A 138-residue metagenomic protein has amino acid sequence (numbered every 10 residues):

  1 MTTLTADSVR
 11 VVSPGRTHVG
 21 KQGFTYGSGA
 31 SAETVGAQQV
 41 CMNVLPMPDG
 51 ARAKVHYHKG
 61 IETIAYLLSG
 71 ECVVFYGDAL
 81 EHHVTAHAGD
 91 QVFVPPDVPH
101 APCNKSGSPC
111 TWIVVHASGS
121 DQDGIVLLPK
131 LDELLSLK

Functional and structural regions predicted by a protein language model:
M1-Q39, K54, L127-K138: A short, N-terminal "cap"/entry segment at the start of jelly-roll beta-barrel domains of the cupin/DSBH fold
S28, N43-K59: Conserved short histidine dyad/triad with adjacent acidic residue
V35-Q38, M47-A51, S69-V73, D121: Short, charged/polar surface micro-motifs in flexible loops or helix N-caps
Q38-V40, H58, A86, K105-G107: Short glycine/proline-enriched turns and hinge-like loops at secondary-structure junctions
M42-V44, I64, S108-G124: A short hydrophobic beta-strand segment most commonly corresponding to one strand of the jelly-roll/cupin
M47-G50, Y76, A86-K105, V115: Conserved metal-binding segment of the jelly-roll/cupin
R52, I61-A88: A short beta-strand-loop-beta hairpin characteristic of the jelly-roll/cupin
E71-V73, P99, P109: Structural motif
